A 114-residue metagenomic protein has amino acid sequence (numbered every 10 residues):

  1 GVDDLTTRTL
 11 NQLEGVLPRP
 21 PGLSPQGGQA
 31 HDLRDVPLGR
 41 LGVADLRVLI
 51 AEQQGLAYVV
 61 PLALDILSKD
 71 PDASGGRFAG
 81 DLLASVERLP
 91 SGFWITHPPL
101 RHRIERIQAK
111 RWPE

Functional and structural regions predicted by a protein language model:
G1-D45: Long, low-complexity, highly charged intrinsically disordered regions
A44-E114: Extended alpha-helical scaffolding segments
